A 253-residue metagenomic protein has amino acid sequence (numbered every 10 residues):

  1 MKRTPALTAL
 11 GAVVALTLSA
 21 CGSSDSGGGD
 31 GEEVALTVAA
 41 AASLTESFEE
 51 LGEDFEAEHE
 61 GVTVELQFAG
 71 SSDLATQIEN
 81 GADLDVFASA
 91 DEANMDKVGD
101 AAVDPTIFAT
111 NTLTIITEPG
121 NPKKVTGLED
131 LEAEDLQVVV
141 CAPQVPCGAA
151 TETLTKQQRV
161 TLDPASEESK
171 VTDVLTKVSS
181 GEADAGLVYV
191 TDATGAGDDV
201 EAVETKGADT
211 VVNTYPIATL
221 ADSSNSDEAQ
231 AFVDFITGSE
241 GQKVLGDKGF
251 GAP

Functional and structural regions predicted by a protein language model:
M1-L10: Bacterial N-terminal signal peptides that target proteins for export
T4, G22-L44, E49-E53, S72 (+3 more regions): Exported/periplasmic ABC-transporter solute-binding proteins
A15-A20: C-terminal motif of bacterial Sec signal peptides marking the signal peptidase cleavage site
E53-V64: Signal peptide-proximal N-terminal region of secreted/periplasmic/extracellular or secretory-lumen proteins
G61, D83-L84, A183: Short, high-confidence coil segments that cap the C-terminus of an alpha-helix and link into the following beta-strand
S72-A102, K124: Pocket-flanking alpha-helical
